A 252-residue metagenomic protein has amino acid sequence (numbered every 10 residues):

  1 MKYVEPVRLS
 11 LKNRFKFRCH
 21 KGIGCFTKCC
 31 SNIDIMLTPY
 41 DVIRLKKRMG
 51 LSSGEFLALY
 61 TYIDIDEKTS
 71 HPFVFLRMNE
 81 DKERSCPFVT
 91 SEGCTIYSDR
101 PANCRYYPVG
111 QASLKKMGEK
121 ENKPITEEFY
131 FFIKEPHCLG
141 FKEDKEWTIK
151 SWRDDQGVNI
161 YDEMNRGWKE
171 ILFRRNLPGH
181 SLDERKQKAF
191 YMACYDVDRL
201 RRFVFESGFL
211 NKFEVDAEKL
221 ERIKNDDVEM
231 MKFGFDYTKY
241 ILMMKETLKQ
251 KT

Functional and structural regions predicted by a protein language model:
M1-K28, D34-L37, D41-I43, K47-G93 (+1 more regions): Short loop/turn segments that flank or connect secondary-structure elements
